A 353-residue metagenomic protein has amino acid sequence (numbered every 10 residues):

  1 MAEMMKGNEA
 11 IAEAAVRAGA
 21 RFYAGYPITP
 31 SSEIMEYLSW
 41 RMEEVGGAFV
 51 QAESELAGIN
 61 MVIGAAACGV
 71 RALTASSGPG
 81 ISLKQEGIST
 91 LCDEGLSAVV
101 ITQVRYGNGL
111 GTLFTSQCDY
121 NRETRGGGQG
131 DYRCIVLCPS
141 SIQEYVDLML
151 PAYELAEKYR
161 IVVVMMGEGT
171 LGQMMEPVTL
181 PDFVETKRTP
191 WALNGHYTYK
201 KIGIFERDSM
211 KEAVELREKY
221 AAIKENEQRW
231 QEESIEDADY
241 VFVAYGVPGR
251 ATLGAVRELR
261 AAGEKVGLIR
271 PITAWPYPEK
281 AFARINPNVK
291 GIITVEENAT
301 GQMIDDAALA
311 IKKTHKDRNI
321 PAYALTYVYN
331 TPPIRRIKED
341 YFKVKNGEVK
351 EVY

Functional and structural regions predicted by a protein language model:
M1-G126, R133, K338, V344: Thiamine diphosphate
K6-A10, R217-Y240, L253-R257: Glycine-/acidic-rich phosphate or pyrophosphate-binding loops and their flanking alpha/beta elements
S39-E44, E215-E218, G254-L268, K312-H315: Short helix-loop-beta junction
F114-E168, V349-Y353: Conserved thiamine diphosphate
R160-E232: Conformationally flexible catalytic loops at phosphate/diphosphate-handling active centers
E232-I269, W275-A281: Redox- and metal-dependent alpha/beta enzyme cores, enriched for Fe-S-associated oxidoreductases and cofactor-handling
N298-Y353: Peripheral docking tails and interdomain loops at the edges of cofactor- or intermediate-handling domains
